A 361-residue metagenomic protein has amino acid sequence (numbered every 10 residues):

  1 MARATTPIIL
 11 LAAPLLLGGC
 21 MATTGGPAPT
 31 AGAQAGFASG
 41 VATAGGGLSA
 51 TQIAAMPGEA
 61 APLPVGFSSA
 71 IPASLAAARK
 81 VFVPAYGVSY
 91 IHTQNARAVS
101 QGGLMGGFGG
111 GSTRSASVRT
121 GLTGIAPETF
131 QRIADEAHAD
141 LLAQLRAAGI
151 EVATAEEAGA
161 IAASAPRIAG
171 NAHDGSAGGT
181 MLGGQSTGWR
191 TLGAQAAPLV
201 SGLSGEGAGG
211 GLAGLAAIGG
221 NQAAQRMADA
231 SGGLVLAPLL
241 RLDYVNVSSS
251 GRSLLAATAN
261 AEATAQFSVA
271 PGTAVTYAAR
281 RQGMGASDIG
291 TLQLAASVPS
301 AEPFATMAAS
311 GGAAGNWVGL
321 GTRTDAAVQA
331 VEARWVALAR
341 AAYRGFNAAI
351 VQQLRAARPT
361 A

Functional and structural regions predicted by a protein language model:
M1-L10: Bacterial N-terminal signal peptides that target proteins for export
L17-G19: C-terminal motif of bacterial Sec signal peptides marking the signal peptidase cleavage site
A22: Short, conserved catalytic or interaction motifs in soluble domains
G25-E136, D140-A153, E157-G193, A197-S268 (+1 more regions): A structural "domain/chain start" motif
